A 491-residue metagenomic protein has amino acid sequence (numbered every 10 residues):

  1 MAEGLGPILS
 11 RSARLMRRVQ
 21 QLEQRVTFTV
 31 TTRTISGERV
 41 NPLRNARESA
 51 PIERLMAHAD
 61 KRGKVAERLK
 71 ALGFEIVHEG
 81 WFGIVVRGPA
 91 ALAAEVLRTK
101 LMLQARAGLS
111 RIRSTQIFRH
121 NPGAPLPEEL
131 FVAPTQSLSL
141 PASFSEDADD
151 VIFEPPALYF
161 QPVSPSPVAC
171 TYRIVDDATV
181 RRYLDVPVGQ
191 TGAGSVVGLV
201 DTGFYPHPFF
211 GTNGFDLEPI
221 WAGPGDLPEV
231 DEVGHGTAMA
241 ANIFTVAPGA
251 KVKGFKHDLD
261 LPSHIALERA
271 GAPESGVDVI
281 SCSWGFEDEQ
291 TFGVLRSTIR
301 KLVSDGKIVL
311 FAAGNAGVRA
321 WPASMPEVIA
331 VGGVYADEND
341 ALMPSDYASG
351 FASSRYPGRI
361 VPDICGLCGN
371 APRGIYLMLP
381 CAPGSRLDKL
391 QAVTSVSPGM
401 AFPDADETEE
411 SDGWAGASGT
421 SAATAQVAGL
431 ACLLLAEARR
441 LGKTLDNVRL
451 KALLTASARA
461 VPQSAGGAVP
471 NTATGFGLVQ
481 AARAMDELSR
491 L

Functional and structural regions predicted by a protein language model:
A2-K64, L103: Primarily auto-inhibitory N-terminal propeptides
K64-V175, D185: Autoinhibitory propeptides
P89, F153-V197, P224-G225, P344-S353 (+1 more regions): N-terminal domain-start motif of subtilase-like serine proteases
T179-G225, F311, I364: Acidic-leg catalytic submotif of subtilisin-like serine proteases
V200, N213, A222-H257, W414-A436: Active-site alpha-helical elements of protease catalytic centers
A238, G254-V328, E338, T408-A425 (+1 more regions): Substrate-binding/access-modulating region of protease and related hydrolase catalytic domains
V277-S281, E410-W414, A436-L491: C-terminal subdomain of the subtilisin-like protease fold in secreted/lumenal serine endopeptidases
A323-C432: Extracellular S/T/G-rich loop segment that most often corresponds to the catalytic His/Ser-adjacent loop
